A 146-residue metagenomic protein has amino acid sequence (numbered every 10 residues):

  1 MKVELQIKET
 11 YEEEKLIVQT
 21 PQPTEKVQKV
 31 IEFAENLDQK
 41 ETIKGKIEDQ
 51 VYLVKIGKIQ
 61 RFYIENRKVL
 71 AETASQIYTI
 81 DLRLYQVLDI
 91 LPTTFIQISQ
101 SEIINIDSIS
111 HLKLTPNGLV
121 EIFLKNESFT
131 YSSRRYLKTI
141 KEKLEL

Functional and structural regions predicted by a protein language model:
M1-Q28: N-terminal regulatory/sensing modules of transcriptional regulators
K2-E4, K15-I17, K44, E121 (+1 more regions): Generic structural signal for residues positioned in beta-strands
T20-P21, A74, Q100, R134: Conserved residues at beta->alpha junctions
K26-V30, R83, S133, I140-K143: Hydrophobic side chains in well-ordered alpha-helices
Q28-F129: Conserved binding/recognition cores within well-folded domains
V120-L146: Hydrophobic secondary-structure block in the mid-to-C-terminal portion of proteins
